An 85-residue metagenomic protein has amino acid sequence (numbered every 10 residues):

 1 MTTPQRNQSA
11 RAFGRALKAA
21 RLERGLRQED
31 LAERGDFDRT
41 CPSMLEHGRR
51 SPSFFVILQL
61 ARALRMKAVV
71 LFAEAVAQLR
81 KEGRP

Functional and structural regions predicted by a protein language model:
M1-E23, V69: A short, Lys/Arg-rich alpha-helix, primarily the initiator
T2, R62, V70-P85: Short, charged recognition helix plus adjacent turn of helix-turn-helix-like nucleic-acid-binding domains
R15-R34, Q59: Short basic helix-loop element that most often maps to the first helix and adjoining turn of HTH DNA-binding modules
L17, L31-A32, P42-L45, L71: Conserved hydrophobic/aromatic packing and binding residues within compact polymer-binding modules
D30, T40, F55: Active-site phosphate/pyrophosphate-handling residues
D36-S51: Recognition helix of helix-turn-helix/homeodomain-like DNA-binding domains that insert into the DNA major groove
R49-A61: Short, basic-rich loop-to-helix N-cap that marks the start of a DNA-contacting helix
